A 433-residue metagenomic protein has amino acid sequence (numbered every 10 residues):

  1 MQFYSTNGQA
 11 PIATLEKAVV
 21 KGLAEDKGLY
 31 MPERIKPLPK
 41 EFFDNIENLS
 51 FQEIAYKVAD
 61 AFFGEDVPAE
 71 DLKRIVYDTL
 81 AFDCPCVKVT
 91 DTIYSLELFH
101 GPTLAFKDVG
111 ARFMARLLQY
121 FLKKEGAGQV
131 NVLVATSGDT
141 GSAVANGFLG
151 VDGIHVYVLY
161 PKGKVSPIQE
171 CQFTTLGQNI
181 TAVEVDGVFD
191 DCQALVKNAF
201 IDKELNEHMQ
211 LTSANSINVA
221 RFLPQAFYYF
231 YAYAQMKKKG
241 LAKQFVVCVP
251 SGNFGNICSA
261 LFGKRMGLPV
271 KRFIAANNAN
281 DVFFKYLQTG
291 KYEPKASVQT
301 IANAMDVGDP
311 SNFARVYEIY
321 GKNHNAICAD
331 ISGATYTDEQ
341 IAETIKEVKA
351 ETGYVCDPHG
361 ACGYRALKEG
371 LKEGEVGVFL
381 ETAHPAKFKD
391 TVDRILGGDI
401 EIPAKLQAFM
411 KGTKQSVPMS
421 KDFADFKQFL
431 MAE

Functional and structural regions predicted by a protein language model:
M1-E433: PLP-dependent amino-acid enzyme catalytic core
